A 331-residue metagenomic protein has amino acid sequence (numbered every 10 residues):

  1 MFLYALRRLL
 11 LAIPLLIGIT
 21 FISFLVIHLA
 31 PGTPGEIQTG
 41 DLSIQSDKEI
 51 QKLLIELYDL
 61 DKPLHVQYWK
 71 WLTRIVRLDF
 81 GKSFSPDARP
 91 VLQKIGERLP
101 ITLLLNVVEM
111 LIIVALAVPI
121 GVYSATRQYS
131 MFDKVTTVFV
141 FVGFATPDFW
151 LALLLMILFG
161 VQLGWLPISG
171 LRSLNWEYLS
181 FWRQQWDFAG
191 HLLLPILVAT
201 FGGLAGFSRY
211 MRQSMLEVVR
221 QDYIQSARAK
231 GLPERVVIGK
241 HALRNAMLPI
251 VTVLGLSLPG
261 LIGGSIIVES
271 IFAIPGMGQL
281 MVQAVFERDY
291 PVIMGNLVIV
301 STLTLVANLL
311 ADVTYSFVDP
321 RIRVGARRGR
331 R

Functional and structural regions predicted by a protein language model:
F2-L3, I95, L99-F132, V161 (+1 more regions): Alpha-helical transmembrane segments of integral membrane proteins, especially multi-pass inner/plasma-membrane
L6-L15: N-terminal signal-anchor/signal peptide hydrophobic helix marking the start of the first transmembrane segment
L9, I50, L54, L64-F80 (+9 more regions): Hydrophobic alpha-helical segments of integral membrane proteins, encompassing both true transmembrane helices
A12, R98, T102, V138-A145 (+1 more regions): Residue-level signal for discrete positions within transmembrane alpha-helices of multi-pass small-molecule
L16-W69, L163-Q184: Hydrophobic alpha-helical transmembrane segments of membrane transport/permease proteins and related membrane-embedded
I22-L29, Y58, T73, F139-S169 (+2 more regions): Membrane-water interface segments at the C-terminal ends of transmembrane alpha-helices in multi-pass inner-membrane
I44-D61, T137-T146, L194-A199, V236-V253: Hydrophobic alpha-helical transmembrane segments
L60-V118: An internal, D/E-rich "acidic patch" concept
